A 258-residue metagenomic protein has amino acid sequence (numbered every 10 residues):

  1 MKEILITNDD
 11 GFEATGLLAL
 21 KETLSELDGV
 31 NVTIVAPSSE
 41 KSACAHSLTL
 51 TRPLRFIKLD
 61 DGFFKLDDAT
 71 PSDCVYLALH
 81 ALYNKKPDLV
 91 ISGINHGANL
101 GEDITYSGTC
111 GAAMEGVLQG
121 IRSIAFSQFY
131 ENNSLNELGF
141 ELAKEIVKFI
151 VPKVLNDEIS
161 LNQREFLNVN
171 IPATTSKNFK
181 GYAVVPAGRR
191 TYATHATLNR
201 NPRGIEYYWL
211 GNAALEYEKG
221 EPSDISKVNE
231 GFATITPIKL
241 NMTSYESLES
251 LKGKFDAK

Functional and structural regions predicted by a protein language model:
I4, L18-A81, K85-K86: A cross-family phosphate/adenosyl-ligand binding-site feature
T7, V35-P37, S92-N95, F126-S127 (+2 more regions): Short beta-strand segments
D10, E40, T70-P71, N95-A98 (+2 more regions): Short glycine-rich anion-binding loops that position phosphate/pyrophosphate groups of nucleotides and phosphorylated
D10-L18: Short acidic, Gly/Ser-rich segments with clustered Asp/Glu that frequently serve as metal-coordination loops in enzyme
A78-N84, G111-R122: Alpha-helix C-terminal capping segments
A98-S107: Glycine/threonine-rich flexible loop motifs
V117-G139: Glycine-rich phosphate/pyrophosphate-binding loops and their adjacent beta-strand/loop elements at enzyme active sites
L138-K258: Electrostatically charged, flexible surface regions
